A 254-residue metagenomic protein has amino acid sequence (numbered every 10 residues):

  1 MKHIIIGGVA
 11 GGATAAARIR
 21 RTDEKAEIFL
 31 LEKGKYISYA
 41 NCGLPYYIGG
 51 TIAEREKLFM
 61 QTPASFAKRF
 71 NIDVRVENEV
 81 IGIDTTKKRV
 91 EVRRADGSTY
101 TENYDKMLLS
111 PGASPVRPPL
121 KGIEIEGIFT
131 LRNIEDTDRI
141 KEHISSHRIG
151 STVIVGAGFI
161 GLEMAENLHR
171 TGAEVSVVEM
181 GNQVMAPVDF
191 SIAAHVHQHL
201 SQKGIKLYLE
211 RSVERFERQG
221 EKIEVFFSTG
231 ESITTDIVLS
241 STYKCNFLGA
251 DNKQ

Functional and structural regions predicted by a protein language model:
M1-D73, A165-V188: Beta1-alpha1 glycine-rich phosphate/pyrophosphate-binding loop at the start of Rossmann-like nucleotide-binding domains
M1-I4, A64-T152, E224-K253: FAD-binding core/adjacent interface of flavoenzyme oxidoreductases
G7-A10, R132-N133, V155-G158: Glycine-rich Rossmann-fold phosphate-binding loop(s) that bind the pyrophosphate of adenine dinucleotide cofactors
R18-R21, G43-Y46, R89-V90, K121-I125 (+4 more regions): Short, glycine/charged-enriched secondary-structure capping and boundary segments
L30, V74-V76, T130, V177 (+1 more regions): A structural preference for short, hydrophobic beta-strand core positions in alpha/beta folds
F59, S151-T152, F159-E217: Rossmann-like dinucleotide-binding cores of NAD(P)H-dependent redox enzymes
N182, I192-Q254: Internal nucleotide-binding/catalytic subdomain
